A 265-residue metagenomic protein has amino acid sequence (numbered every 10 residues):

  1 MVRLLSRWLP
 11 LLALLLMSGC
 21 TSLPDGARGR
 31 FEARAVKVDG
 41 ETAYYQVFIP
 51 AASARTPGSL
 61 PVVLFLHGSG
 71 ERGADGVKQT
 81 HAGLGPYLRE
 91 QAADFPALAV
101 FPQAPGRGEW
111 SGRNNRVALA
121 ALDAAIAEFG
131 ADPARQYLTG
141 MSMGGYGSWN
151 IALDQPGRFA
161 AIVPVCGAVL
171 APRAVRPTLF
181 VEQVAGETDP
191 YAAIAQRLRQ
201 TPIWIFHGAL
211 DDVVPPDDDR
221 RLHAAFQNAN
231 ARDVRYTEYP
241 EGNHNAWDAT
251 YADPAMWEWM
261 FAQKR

Functional and structural regions predicted by a protein language model:
M1-L9: Bacterial N-terminal signal peptides that target proteins for export
L9-S18: Bacterial N-terminal signal peptides
C20-V62, T139-M141, V184-G186, R220-A224 (+5 more regions): A domain-start/cap signature at the N-terminus of enzymes
Q46, V62-L66, L98-Q103, R135-G140 (+4 more regions): Structural recognition of the beta-strand scaffold that forms the well-ordered cores of secreted hydrolase catalytic
A51-G58, R107-M143, P156: Gly/Ser-rich "nucleophile elbow"/oxyanion-hole loop immediately N-terminal to the catalytic nucleophile in hydrolases
V62, L66-A121: Active-site machinery of serine-nucleophile hydrolases
G145-P156, I162: Short glycine-enriched nucleophile-adjacent loop and the immediately C-terminal alpha-helix near the catalytic center
A161, C166-Y251: The feature captures the conserved acid-bearing segment of alpha/beta-hydrolase catalytic domains
